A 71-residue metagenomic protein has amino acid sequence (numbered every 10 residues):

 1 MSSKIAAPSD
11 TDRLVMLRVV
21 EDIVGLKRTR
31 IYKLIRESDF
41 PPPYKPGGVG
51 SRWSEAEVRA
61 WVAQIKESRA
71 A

Functional and structural regions predicted by a protein language model:
S2-R30, L34, A56-E57, A63-K66: Polyanion-binding surface elements
E37, S51-S54: Membrane-topology and secretion signals of cell-surface/extracellular proteins
E37-Y44: Short, solvent-exposed alpha-helical "recognition" segments
Y44-G50: Short Lys/Arg-enriched helix C-cap and helix-to-coil transition segments that create basic nucleic-acid-contact patches
A70-A71: Short, intrinsically disordered, low-complexity terminal/loop segments
